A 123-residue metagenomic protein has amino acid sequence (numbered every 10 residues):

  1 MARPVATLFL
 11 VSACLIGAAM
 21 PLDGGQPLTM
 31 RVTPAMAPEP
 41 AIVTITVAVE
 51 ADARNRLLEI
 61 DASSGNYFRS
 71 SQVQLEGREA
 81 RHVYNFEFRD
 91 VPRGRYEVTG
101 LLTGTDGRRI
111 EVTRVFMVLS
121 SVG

Functional and structural regions predicted by a protein language model:
M1-G25: Long, contiguous interaction/targeting segments characteristic of exported/extracellular or secretory-pathway proteins
A19-V43: Short, compositionally biased P/S/T/A/G/V-rich stretches that sit at domain boundaries
N66-Q74, R109-E111: Surface-exposed loop/edge segments in extracytoplasmic proteins
R78-N85: Aromatic sugar-binding surface patches on proteins that engage polysaccharides or sugar-phosphate polymers
F88-G94: Surface-exposed, short loops/turns at beta-strand junctions within beta-sandwich domains
G94-L102: A short tyrosine-centered beta-strand micro-motif
L102-V112: Short acidic/polar inter-strand loop motif in beta-rich domains
V118-G123: Low-complexity, Pro/Ser/Thr- and charge-rich linker/hinge segments at domain boundaries
